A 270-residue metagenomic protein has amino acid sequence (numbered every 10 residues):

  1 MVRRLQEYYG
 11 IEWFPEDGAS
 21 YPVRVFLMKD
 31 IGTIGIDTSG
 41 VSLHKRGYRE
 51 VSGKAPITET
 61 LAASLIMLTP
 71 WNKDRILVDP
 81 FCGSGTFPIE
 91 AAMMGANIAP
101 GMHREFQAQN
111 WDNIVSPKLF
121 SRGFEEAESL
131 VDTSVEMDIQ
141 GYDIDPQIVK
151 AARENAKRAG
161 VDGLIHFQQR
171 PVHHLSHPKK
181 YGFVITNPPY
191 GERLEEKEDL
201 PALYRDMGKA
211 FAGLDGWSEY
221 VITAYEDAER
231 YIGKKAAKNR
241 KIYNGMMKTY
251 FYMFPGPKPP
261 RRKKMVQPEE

Functional and structural regions predicted by a protein language model:
M1-E59, I66, Q267-E270: Non-catalytic, mostly N-terminal accessory regions of nucleic-acid modification and defense proteins
V2-Q6, R153, G208: Generic solvent-exposed, charged/amphipathic alpha-helical segments that serve as macromolecular interface scaffolds
P22, I31-T33, D74-L77, D138 (+2 more regions): Beta-sheet entry/capping signal
M28, F81-G85, N244-M247: A short acidic Gly-Thr/Ser loop motif
D37-T38, R46, A92-M93, I232-K234: Short acidic, glycine/serine/threonine-rich loops at helix termini
I57-H177, E192-R193, E198-D199: Conserved S-adenosyl-L-methionine
Q168-E270: C-terminal catalytic and target-recognition region of SAM-dependent MTase-like enzymes, primarily methyltransferases
